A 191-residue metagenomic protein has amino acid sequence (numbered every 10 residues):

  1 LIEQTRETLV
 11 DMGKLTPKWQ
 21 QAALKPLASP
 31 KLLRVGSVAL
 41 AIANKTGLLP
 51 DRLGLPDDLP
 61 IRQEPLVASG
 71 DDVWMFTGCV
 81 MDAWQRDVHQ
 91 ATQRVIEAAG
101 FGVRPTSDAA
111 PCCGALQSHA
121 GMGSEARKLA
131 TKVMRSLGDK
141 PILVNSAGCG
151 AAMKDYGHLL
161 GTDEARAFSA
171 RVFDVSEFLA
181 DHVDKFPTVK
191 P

Functional and structural regions predicted by a protein language model:
I2-P191: Iron-sulfur cluster-binding electron-transfer modules in prokaryotic oxidoreductases
